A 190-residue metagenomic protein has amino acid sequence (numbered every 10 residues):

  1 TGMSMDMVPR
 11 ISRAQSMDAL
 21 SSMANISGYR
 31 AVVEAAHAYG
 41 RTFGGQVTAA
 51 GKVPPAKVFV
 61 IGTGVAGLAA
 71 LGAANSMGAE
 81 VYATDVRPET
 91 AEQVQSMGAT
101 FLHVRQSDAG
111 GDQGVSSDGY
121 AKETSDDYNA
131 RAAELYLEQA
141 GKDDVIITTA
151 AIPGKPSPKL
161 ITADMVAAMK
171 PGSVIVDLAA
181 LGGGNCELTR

Functional and structural regions predicted by a protein language model:
T1-D18, K155-R190: Rossmann-fold NAD(P)-binding glycine/threonine-rich loop
T1-K57: Glycine/serine-rich phosphate-binding loop and adjoining beta1-alpha1 elements at the start of nucleotide-handling
M5-M7, G62-G64, T84-V86, V104-R105 (+3 more regions): Fold-independent oxyanion-binding glycine-rich loops and adjacent beta-strand/coil segments at enzyme active sites
P9-R10, P88, D108, G154: Conserved beta-strand edge residues that scaffold enzyme active sites
G44-Q139: Glycine-rich phosphate/diphosphate-binding loop of Rossmann-like nucleotide-binding domains
V65-L71, A91-E92, A150, K155-L160 (+1 more regions): Short glycine/serine/threonine-rich phosphate/pyrophosphate-binding segments that cradle anionic phosphate groups
D143: An anion/phosphate-binding loop that grips the pyrophosphate of nucleotide cofactors and donors
